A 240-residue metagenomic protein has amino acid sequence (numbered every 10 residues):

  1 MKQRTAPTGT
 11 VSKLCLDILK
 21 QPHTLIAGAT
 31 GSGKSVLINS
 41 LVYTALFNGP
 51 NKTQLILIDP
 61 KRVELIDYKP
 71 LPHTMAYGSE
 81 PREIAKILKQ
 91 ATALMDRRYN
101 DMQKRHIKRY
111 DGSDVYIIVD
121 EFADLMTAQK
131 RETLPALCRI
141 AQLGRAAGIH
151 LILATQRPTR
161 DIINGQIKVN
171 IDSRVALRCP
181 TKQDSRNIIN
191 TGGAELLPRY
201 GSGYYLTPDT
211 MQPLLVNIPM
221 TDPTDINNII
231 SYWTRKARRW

Functional and structural regions predicted by a protein language model:
M1-K108, S113-R199, Y204-R239: P-loop NTPase catalytic phosphate-binding loop
